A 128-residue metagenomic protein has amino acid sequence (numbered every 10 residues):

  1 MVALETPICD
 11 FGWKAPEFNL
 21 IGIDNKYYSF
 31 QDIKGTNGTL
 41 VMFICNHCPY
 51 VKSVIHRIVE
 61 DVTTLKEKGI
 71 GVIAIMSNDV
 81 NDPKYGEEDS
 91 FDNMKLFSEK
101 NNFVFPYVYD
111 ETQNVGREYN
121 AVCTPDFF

Functional and structural regions predicted by a protein language model:
M1-F128: Chalcogenol-based redox active-site neighborhoods
